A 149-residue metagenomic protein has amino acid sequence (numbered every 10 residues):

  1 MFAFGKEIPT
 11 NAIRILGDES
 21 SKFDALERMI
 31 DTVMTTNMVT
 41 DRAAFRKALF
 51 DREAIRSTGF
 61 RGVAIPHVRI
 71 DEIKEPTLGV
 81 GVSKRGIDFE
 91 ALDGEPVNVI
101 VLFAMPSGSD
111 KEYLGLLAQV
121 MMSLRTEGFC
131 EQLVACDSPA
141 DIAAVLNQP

Functional and structural regions predicted by a protein language model:
M1-P149: Cytosolic covalent-transfer regions centered on His/Cys nucleophiles that carry phosphoryl or persulfide groups
